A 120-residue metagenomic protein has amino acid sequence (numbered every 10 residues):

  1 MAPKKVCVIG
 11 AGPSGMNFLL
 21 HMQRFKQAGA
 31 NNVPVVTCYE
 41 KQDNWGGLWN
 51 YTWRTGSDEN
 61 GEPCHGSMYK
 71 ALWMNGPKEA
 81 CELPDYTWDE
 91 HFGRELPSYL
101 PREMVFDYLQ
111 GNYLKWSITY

Functional and structural regions predicted by a protein language model:
M1, M16, L20-M22, M68 (+2 more regions): Detector for methionine-enriched segments
A2-T37: N-terminal Rossmann-like FAD-binding beta1-loop-alpha1 element of flavoenzymes
K41-G111, K115, Y120: Glycine-rich active-site loop/strand segments that organize a redox cofactor
